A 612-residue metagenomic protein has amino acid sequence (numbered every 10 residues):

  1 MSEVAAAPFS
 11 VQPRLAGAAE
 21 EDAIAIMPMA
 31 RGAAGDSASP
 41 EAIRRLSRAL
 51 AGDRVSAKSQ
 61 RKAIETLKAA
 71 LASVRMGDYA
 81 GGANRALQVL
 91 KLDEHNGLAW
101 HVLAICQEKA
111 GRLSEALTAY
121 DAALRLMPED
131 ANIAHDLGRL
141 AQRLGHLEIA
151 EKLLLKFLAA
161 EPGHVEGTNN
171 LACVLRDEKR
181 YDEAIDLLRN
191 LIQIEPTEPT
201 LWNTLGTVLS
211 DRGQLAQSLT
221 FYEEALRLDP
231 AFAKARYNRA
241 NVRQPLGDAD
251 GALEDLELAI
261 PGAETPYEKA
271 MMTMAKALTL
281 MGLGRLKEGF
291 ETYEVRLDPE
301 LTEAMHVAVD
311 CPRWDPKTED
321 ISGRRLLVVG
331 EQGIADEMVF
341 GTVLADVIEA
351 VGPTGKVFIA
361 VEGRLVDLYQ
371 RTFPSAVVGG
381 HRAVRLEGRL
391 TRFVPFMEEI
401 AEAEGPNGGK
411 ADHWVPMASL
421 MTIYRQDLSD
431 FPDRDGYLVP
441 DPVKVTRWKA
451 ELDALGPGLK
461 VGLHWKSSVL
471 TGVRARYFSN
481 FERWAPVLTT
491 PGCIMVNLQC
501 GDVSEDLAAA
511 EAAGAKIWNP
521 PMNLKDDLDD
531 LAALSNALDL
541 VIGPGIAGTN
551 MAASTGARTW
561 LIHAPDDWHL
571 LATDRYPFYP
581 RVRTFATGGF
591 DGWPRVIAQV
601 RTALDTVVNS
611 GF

Functional and structural regions predicted by a protein language model:
M1-L540, G548-T549, A553-F612: Alpha-helical solenoid repeat scaffolds of the TPR/TPR-like class and their adjacent stem/linker regions that mediate
